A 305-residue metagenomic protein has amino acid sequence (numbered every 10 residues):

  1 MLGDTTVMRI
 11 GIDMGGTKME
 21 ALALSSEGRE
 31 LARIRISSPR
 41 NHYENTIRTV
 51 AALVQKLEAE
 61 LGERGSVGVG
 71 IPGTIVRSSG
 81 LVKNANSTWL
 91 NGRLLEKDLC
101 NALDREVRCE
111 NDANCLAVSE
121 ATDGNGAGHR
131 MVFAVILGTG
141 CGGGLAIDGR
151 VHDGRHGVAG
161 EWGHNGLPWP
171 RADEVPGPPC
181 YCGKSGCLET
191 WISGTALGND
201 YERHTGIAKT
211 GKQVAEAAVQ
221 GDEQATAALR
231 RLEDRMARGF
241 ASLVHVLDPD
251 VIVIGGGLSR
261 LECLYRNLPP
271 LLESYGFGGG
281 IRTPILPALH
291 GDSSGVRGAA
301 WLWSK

Functional and structural regions predicted by a protein language model:
M1-S66, V76-S79, E96-V107, E120-H129 (+1 more regions): ATP-binding/phosphotransfer module of carbohydrate and carboxylate kinases, centering on a glycine-rich
R29-E30, V82, V151-H152: Hydrophobic "anchor" residues
R33-R35, A85, G154: Residue-level detector of high-confidence beta-strand sites
G80-G92: A charged helix-plus-loop insertion that forms the helical arch/lid used to bind and gate nucleic-acid substrates
C109-A113: Short loop/edge segments at beta-strand edges and connector loops that shape dinucleotide/nucleotide cofactor-binding
H129-L188: Glycine-rich phosphate-binding loop of actin/hexokinase-like ATP-binding domains
